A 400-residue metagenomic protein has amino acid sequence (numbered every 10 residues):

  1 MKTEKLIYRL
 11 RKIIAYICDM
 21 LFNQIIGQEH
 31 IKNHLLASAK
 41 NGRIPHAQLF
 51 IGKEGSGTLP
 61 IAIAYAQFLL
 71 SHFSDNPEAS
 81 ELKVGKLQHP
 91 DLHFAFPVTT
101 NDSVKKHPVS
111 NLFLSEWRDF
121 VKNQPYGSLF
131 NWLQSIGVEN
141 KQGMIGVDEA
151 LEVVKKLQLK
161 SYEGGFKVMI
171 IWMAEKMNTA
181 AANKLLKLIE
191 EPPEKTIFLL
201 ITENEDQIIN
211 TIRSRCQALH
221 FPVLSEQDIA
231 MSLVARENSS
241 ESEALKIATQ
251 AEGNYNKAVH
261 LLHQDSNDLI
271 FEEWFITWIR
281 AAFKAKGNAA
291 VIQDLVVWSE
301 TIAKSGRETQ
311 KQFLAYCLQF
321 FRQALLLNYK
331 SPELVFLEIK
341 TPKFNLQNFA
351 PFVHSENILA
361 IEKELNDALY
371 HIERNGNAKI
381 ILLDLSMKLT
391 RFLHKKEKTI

Functional and structural regions predicted by a protein language model:
K5, R9-Y16: Short, positively charged and aromatic/hydrophobic N-terminal segments
A15-K176, A180: Clamp-loader machinery-focused feature within the broader ASCE/P-loop NTPase space
L21-K86, E194-I197, E203-Y316, F320-I400: Charged, glycine-rich active-site and insertion segments that engage polyanionic ligands
Q158, N183-E194: Conserved catalytic/switch belt of AAA+ P-loop NTPases
E163-V168, P193-L199: Loop/turn-to-beta-strand initiation segments
K176, E191, Q207: Residues immediately C-terminal
